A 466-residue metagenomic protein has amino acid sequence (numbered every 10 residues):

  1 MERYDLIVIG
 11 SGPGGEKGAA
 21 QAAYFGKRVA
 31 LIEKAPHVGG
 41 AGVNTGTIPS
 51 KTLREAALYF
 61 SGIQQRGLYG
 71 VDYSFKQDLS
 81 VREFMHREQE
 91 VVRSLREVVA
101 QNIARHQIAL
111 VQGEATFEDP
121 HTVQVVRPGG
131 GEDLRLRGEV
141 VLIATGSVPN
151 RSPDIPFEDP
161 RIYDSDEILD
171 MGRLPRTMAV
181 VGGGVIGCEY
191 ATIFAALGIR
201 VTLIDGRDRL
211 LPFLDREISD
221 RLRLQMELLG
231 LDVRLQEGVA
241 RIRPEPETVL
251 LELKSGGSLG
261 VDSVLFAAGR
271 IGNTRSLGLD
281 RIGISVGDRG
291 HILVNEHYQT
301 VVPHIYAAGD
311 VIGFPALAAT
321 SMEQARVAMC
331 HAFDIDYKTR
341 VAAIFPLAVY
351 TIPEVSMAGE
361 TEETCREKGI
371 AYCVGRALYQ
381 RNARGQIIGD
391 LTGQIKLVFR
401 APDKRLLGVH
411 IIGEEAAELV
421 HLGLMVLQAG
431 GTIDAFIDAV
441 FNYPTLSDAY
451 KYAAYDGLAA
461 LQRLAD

Functional and structural regions predicted by a protein language model:
M1-G12, L174-G184: Beta1/beta-strand and adjacent pyrophosphate-binding region of the FAD-binding site in flavoprotein oxidoreductases
E2-Y4, Q21-K27, E33-L174, R207-L211 (+6 more regions): Glycine-rich flavin
I9-G18, A23-A35, A41-V43, I48 (+5 more regions): Flexible, glycine-rich terminal cap/loop adjacent to redox cofactors in electron-transfer oxidoreductases
G14-Q21, A41, I162, G187-Y190 (+3 more regions): Short glycine/serine/threonine-rich phosphate/pyrophosphate-binding segments that cradle anionic phosphate groups
T47, I143-R200, I204, D232-V233 (+3 more regions): Glycine-rich dinucleotide-binding loop and its adjacent helix/turn
S74, A109-Q112, T116-G129, L136 (+4 more regions): A Rossmann-like FAD-binding core segment of flavoenzymes
E158-P175, S258-D334, E418, L422 (+1 more regions): FAD-site-proximal beta/loop scaffold in flavoenzymes
